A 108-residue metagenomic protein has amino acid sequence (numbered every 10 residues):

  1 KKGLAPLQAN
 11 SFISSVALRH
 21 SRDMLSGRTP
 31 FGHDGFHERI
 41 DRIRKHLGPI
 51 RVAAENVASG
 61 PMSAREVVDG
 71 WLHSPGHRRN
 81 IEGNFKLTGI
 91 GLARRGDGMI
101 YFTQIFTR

Functional and structural regions predicted by a protein language model:
K1-R108: Functional surface patches built around histidine and acidic residues
